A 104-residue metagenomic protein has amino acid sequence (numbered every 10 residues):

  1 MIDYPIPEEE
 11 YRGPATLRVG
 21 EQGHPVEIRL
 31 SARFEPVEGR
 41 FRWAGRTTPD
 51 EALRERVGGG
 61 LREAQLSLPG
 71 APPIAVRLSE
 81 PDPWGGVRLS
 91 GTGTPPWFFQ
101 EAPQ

Functional and structural regions predicted by a protein language model:
M1-D3, E38-E55: Charged, amphipathic alpha-helical segments
M1-E9, Q104: Short, low-complexity, intrinsically disordered N-terminal peptides in bacterial proteins
I6-E38: Solvent-exposed edge beta-strands and adjacent loop segments that serve as assembly or binding interfaces
G13-V19, G59-G70: Short conserved beta-strand and strand-loop elements enriched in small hydrophobics with frequent Asp/Gly
P14, E27, R42-R46, E63-Q65 (+1 more regions): Beta-strand secondary-structure signal
V19-E21, A32-P36, T47-E51, L68-P72 (+1 more regions): Beta-strand elements of well-folded, non-transmembrane domains
R33-R42, S79-G85: Short, ordered beta-strand-loop transition motifs
E63-Q104: Short, compact, well-ordered microdomains
